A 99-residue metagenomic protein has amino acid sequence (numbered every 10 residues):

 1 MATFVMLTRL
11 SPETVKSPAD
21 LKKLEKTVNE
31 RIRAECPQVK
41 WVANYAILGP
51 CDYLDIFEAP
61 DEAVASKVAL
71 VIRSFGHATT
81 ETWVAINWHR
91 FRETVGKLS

Functional and structural regions predicted by a protein language model:
M1-P37, P50, H89-S99: Short S/T/G/P-rich N-terminal loop/turn motif that feeds into the first structured element of a domain
V5-R9, Y45-V68: Short, well-ordered beta-strand segments in beta-rich or mixed alpha/beta enzyme and ligand-binding folds
E35-Q38, S74-G76: Short, structurally constrained coil/turn elements that cap an alpha-helix or connect an alpha-helix to the following
Q38-N44, T80-E81: A short linear hydrophobic-aromatic micro-motif
A59-I86: An amphipathic, aromatic/His-enriched active-site/gating alpha helix that lines ligand/cofactor pockets
